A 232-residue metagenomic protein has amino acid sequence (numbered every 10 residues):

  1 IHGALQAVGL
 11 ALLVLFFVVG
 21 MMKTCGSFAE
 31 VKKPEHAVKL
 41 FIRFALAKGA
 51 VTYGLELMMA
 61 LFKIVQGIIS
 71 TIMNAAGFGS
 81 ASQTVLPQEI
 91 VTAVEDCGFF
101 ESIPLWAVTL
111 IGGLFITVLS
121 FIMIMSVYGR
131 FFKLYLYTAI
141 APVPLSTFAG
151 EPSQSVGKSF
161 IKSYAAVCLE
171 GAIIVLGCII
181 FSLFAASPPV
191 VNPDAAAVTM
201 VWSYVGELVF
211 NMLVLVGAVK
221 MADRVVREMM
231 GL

Functional and structural regions predicted by a protein language model:
I1-L12: Binding/recognition "hotspot" determinant
L12-K48, I140-Q154: Hydrophobic transmembrane alpha-helix segments characteristic of membrane transport and insertion machinery
F17-G26, I174-V190: Juxtamembrane "helix exit" motif at the C-terminal ends of alpha-helical transmembrane segments in multi-pass membrane
F44-K48, A165-G171: Interfacial aromatic "cap" segments that immediately flank transmembrane helices in multipass membrane proteins
A47-I140, C178-G231: Non-cytosolic segments of integral membrane proteins
L145-K162, D194, V225-M229: Alpha-helical transmembrane segments
F160-C168, L213: Transmembrane helix-bundle signature of multi-pass membrane transporters/permeases
